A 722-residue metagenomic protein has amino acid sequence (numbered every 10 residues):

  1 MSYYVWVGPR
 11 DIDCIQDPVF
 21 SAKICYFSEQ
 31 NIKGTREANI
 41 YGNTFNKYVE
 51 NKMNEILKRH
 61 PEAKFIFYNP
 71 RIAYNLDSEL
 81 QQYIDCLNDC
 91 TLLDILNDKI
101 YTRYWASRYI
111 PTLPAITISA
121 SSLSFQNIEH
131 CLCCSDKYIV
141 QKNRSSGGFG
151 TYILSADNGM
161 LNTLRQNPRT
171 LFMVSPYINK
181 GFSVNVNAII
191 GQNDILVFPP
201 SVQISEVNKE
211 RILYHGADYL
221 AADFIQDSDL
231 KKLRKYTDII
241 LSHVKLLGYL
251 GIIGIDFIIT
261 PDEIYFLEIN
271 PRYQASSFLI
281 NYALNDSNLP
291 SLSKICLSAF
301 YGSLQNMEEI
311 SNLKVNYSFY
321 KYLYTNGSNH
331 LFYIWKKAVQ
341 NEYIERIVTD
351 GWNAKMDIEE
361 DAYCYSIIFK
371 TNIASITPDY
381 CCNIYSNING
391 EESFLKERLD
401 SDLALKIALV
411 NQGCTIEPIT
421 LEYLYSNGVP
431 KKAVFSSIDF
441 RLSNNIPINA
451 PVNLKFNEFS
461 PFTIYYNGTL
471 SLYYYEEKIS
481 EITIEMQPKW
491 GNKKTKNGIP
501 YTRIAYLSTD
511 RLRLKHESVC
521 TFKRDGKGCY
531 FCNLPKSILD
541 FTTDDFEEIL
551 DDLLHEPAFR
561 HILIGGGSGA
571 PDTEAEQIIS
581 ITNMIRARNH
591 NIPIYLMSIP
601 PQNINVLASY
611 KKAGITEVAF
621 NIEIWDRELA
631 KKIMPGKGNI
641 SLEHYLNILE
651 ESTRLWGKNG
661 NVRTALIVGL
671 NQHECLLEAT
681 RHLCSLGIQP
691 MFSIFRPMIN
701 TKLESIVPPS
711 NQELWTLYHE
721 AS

Functional and structural regions predicted by a protein language model:
E29-H130, S146: Conserved N-proximal alpha/beta basic substrate-recognition cap immediately N-terminal to, or forming the N-lobe
T112-L113, I139, T151-N185, R211 (+2 more regions): Conserved ATP-binding module of the ATP-grasp superfamily
N179-G181, V186-I240, N270-L297: ATP-dependent carboxylate/phosphate-activation module, predominantly the ATP-grasp catalytic core and closely related
H215-P261, F300, L304, E308-T325 (+2 more regions): A long amphipathic alpha-helix within ATP-dependent nucleotide-binding catalytic cores
I295-K396: Peripheral (often C-terminal) accessory segments that flank ATP-dependent C-N-forming ligase machineries
K396-Y474, L677-S722: Auxiliary Fe-S-binding modules of radical SAM enzymes
N449-Y530, L534-L539: N-terminal [4Fe-4S]-dependent radical SAM core
L554, G566-P709: Conserved AdoMet/S-adenosylmethionine-binding subsite of the radical SAM
